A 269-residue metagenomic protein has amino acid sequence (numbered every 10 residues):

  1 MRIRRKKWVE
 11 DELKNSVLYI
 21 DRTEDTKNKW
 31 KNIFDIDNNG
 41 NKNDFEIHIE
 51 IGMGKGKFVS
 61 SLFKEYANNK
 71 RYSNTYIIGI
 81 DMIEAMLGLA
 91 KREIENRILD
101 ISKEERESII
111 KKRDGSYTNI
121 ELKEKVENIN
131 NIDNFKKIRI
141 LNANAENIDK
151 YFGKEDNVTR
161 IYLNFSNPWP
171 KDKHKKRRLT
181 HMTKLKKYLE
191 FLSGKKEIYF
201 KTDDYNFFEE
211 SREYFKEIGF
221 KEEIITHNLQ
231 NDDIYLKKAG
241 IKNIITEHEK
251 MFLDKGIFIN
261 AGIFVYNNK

Functional and structural regions predicted by a protein language model:
M1-I49, K57-E65: S-adenosyl-L-methionine
G54: Conserved glycine-rich SAM-binding loop
I83: Conserved SAM/SAH-binding beta-strand->alpha-helix loop
A90: Conserved SAM-binding loop
I94-K154: S-adenosyl-L-methionine
T180-G194: A short glycine-rich, Lys/Arg-flanked "PGG" loop and its adjoining helix->strand segment in the class I
K195-T202: Conserved beta-strand signature within the Rossmann-like core of class I S-adenosyl-L-methionine
S211-E213, I218-K269: Class I S-adenosyl-L-methionine
